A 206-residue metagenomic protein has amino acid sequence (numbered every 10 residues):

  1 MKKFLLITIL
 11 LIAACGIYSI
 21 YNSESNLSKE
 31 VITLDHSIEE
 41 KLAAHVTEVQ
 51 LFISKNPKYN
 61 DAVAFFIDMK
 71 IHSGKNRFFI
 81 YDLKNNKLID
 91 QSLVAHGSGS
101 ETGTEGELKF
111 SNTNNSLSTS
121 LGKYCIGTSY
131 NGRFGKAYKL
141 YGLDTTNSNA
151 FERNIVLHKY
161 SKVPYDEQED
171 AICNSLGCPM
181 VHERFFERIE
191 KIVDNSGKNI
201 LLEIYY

Functional and structural regions predicted by a protein language model:
M1-F4: Positively charged n-region of N-terminal signal peptides that target proteins for export
L6-Y18: Hydrophobic membrane-insertion alpha-helices, especially the h-region of bacterial N-terminal signal peptides
I17-I20, I204: Intrinsically disordered, low-complexity N-terminal regions enriched in serine/proline/glycine with scattered basic
I20-L176, E183-S196, I200: Cell wall/extracellular polymer interaction/catalysis modules
I200-Y206: Low-complexity, Gly/Ser/Thr/Pro-rich intrinsically disordered linker/tail segments
